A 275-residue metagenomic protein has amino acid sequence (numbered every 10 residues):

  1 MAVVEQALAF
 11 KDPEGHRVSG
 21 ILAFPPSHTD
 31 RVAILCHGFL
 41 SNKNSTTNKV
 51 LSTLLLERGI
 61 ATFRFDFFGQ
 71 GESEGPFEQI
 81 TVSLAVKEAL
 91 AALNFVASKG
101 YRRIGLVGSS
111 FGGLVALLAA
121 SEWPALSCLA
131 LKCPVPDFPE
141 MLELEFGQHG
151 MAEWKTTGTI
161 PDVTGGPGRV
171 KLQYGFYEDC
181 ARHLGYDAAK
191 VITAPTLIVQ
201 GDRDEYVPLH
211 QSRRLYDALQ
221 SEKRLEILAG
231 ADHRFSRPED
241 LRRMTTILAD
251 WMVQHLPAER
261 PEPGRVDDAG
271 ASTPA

Functional and structural regions predicted by a protein language model:
M1-H28: N-terminal cap/lid segment of alpha/beta-hydrolase-fold proteins
L40-S52, F67, H210: The serine-hydrolase catalytic nucleophile loop
N48, G185, A194, P208-D217: Short alpha-helix in the alpha/beta-hydrolase fold that links the catalytic acid
S52-E74: Conserved alpha/beta-hydrolase
G71-Y101: Catalytic nucleophile-loop/oxyanion-hole region of alpha/beta-hydrolase and closely related hydrolase-like folds
P124-G175: Hydrolase active-site cap/lid region
V191-T193, I198-Q200, D204: Short beta-strand/loop motif that positions the catalytic acidic residue of the alpha/beta-hydrolase fold
A231-A275: Catalytic active-site module of serine/aspartate enzymes centered on a nucleophile-bearing elbow/loop
